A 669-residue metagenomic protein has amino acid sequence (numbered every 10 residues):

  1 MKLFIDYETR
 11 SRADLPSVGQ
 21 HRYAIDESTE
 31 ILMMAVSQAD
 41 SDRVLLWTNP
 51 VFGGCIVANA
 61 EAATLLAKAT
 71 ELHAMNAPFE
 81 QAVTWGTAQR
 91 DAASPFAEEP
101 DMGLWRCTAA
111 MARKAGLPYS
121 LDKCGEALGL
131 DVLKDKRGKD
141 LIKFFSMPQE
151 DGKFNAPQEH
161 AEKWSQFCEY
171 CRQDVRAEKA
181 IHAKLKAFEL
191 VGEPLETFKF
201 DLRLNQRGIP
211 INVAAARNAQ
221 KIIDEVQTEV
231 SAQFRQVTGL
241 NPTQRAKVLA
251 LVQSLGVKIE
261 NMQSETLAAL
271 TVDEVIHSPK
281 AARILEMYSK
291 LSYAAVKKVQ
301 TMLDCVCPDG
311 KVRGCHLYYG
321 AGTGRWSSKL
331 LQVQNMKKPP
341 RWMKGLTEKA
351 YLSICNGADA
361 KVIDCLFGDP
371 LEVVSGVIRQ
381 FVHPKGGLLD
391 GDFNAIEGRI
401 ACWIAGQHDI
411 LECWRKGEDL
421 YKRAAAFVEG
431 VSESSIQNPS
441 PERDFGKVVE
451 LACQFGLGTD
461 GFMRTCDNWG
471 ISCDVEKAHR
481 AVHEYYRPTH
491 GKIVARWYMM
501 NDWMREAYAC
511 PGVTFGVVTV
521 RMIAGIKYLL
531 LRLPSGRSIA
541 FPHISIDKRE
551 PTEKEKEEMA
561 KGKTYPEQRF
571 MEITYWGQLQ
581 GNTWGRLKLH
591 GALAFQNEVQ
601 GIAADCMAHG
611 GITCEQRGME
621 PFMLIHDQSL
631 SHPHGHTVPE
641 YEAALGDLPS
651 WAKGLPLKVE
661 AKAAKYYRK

Functional and structural regions predicted by a protein language model:
M1, A62-L66, E372-G387, I612-R617: A short acidic-Thr-Gly-centered motif at the start of a beta-strand
M1-L15, M33-A35, G116, A127 (+6 more regions): Conserved "right-hand" nucleotidyltransferase catalytic core of DNA-directed polymerases
T29-I31, V36, D40-A60, T70-K186 (+3 more regions): Active-site-proximal helix-loop-helix substrate-binding element of RNase H-like nuclease domains
P78-S94, A115, L249-G256, N394-H408 (+2 more regions): Short active-site loop/helix that positions an aromatic residue
Q173-K179, N394, A592-I612: Conserved pre-motif C helix in the palm subdomain of viral-like polymerases
L185-E193, T197, C606-H626: Active-site palm subdomain of RNA-directed nucleic acid polymerases
I471-C473, L645-G654: A common structural junction motif
L657-K669: Short proline/glycine- and acidic-rich turn/helix-capping motifs at secondary-structure junctions
